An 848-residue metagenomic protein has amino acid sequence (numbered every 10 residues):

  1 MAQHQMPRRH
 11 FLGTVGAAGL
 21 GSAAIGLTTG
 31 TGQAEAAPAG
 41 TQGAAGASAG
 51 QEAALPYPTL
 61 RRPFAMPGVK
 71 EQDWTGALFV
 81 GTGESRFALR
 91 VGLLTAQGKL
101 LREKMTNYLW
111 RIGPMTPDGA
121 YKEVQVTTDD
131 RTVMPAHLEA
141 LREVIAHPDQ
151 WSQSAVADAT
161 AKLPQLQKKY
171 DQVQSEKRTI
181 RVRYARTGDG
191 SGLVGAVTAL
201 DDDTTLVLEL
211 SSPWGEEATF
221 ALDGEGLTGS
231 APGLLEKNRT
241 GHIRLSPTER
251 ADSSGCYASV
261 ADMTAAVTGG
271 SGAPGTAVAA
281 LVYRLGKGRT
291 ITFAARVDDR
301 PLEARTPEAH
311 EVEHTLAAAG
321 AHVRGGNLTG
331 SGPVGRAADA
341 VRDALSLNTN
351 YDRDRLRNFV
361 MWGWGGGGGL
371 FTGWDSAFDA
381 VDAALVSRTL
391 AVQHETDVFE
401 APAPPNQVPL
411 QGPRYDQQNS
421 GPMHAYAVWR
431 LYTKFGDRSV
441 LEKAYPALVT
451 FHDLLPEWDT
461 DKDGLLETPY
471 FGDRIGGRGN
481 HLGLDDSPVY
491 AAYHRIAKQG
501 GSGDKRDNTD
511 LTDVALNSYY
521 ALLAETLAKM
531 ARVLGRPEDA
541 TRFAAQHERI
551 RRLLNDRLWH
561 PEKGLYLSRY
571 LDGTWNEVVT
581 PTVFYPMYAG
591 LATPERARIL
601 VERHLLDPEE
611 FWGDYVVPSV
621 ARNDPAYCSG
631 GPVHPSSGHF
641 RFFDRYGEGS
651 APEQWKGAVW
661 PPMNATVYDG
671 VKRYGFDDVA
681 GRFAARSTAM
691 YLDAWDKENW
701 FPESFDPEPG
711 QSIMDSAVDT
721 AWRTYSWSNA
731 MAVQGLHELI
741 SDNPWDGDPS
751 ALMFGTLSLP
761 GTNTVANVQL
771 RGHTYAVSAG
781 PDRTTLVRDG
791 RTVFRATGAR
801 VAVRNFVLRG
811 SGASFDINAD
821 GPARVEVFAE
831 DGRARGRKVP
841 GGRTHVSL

Functional and structural regions predicted by a protein language model:
A2, G40-G330, A721-S726, S741-L848: Terminal accessory carbohydrate-recognition/targeting modules of carbohydrate-active enzymes
A2-H4, H10-G30: N-terminal export signals
I25-A47: C-terminal region of N-terminal signal peptides and the immediate post-cleavage residues of exported proteins
A49-R86, H424-A427, L431-K434, H560-H604 (+1 more regions): C-terminal capping/lid segments that line or modulate ligand- or cofactor-binding pockets
P307-E311, T315, P333-V341, S387-F399 (+6 more regions): Extended, well-ordered alpha-helical scaffold segments
L328-G368, Q393-G412, G464-T512, R552-V659 (+5 more regions): Extended glycan-interaction surfaces of carbohydrate-active proteins
G369-A492, V514-N517, N576-E577, G657-Y674 (+5 more regions): Aromatic-rich carbohydrate-recognition surfaces in CAZymes
